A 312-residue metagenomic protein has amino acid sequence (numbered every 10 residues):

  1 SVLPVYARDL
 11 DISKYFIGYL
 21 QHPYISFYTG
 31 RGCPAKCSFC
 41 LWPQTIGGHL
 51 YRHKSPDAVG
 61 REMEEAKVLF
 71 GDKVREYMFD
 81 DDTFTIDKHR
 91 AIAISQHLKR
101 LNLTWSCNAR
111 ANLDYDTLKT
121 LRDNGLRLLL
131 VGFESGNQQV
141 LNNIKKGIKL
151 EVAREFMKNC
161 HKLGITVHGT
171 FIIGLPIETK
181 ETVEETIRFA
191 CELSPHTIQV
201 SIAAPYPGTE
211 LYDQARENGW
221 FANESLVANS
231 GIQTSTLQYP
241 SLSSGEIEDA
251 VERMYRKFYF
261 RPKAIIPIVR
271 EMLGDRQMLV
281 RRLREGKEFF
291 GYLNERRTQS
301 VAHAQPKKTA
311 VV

Functional and structural regions predicted by a protein language model:
Y6-H168, L175, K180, R188: Radical SAM [4Fe-4S] cluster-binding motif and immediate context
A7-L10, F39, N218-V227: Glycine-rich, positively charged active-site loop/lid region within alpha/beta enzyme cores that binds and organizes
Y19, E210-D213, G219-V312: Radical SAM enzyme core and accessory elements
R31, A204-P205: AMP-binding (ANL) adenylation modules
A58-E65, E155, E185, F189 (+1 more regions): A non-catalytic, amphipathic alpha-helix used as a structural packing/dimerization or gating element in enzyme scaffolds
A91, V183, Y212-D213: Histidine/acidic-residue-rich catalytic or RNA/ligand-binding cores of hydrolases and nuclease-related proteins
